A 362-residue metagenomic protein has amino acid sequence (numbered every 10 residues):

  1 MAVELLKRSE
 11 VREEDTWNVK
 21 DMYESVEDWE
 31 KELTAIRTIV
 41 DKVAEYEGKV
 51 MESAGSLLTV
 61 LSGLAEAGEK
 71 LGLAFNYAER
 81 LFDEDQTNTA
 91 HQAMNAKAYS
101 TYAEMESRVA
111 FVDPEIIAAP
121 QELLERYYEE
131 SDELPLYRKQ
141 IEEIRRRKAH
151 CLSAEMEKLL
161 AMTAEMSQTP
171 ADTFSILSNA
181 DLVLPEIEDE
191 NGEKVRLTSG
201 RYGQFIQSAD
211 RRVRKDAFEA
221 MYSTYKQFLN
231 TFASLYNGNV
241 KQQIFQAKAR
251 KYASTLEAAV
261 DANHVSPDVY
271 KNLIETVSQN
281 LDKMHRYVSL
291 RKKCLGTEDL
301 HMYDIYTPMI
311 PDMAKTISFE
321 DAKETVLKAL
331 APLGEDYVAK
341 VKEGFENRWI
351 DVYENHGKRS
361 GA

Functional and structural regions predicted by a protein language model:
M1-L330: A well-structured
D312-A362: Auxiliary, metal-adjacent structural segments of Zn-dependent hydrolase domains
